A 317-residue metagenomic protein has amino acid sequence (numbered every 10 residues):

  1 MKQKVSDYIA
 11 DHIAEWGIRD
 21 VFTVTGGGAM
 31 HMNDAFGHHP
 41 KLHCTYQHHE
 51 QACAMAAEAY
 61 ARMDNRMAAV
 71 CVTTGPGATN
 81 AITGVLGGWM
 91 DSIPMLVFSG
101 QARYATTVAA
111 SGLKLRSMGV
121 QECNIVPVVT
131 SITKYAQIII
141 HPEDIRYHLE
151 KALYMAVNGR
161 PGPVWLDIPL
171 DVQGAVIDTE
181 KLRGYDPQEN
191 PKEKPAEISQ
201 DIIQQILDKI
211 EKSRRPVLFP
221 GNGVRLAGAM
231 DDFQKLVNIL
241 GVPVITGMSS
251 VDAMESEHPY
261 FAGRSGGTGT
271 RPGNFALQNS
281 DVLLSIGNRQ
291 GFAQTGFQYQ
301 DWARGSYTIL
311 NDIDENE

Functional and structural regions predicted by a protein language model:
M1-E317: N-terminal alpha/beta PP-like core and its mobile active-site loop of ThDP/TPP-dependent enzymes
